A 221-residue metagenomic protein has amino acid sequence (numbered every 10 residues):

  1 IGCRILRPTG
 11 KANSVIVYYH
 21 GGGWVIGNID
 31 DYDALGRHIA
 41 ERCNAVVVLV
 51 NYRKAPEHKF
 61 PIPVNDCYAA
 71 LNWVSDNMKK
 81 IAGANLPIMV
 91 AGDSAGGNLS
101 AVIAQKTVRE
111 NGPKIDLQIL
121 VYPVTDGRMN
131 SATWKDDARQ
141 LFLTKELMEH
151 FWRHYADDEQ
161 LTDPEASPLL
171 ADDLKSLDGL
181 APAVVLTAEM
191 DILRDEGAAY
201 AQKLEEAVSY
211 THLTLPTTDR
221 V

Functional and structural regions predicted by a protein language model:
C3-A12, D173-K175: Short beta-strand-to-loop junctions in surface cap/lid or active-site-entrance loops
N13-G21: Short beta-strand element of the alpha/beta-hydrolase
N28-I29, L35, V48-L86: Catalytic nucleophile-loop/oxyanion-hole region of alpha/beta-hydrolase and closely related hydrolase-like folds
V90-A91, V121: Short beta-strand immediately N-terminal to the catalytic nucleophile in serine-hydrolase-like folds
G92, G96: Gly/Ala-rich beta-loop-alpha elbow adjacent to hydrolase catalytic centers
Q105-E159: Hydrolase active-site cap/lid region
Q160-Y210: Serine-hydrolase catalytic core
T211-T217: Conserved small/polar residues in nucleotide/adenosyl-binding loops
